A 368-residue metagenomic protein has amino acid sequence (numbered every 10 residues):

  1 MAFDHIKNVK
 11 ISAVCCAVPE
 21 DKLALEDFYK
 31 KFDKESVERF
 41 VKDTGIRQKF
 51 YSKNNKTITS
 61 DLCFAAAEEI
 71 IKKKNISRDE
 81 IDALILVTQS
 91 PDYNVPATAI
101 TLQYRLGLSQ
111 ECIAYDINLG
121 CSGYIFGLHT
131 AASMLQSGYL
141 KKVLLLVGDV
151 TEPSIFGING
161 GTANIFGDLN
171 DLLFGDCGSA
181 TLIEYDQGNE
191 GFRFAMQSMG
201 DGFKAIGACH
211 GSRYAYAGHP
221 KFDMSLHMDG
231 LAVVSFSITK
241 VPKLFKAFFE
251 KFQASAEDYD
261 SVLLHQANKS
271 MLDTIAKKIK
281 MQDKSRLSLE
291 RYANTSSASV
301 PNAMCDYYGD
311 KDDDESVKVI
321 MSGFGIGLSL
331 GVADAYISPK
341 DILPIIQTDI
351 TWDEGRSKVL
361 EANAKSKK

Functional and structural regions predicted by a protein language model:
M1-N54, N159-A232, A333-K368: Condensing-enzyme catalytic core mediating Claisen C-C bond formation in acyl metabolism
I11, N55-L119, I125, K251-L272: Conserved beta-ketoacyl condensing-enzyme motif
C15, V87, N118, V143-D149 (+2 more regions): Short beta-strand segments
K34-K42, Y93-G107, D149-G160, R213-H219 (+1 more regions): Acidic-glycine-rich active-site phosphate/pyrophosphate-binding loop
I46, I81-I85, R105-I117, G161-F166 (+1 more regions): Glycine/charged-rich beta-loop-alpha catalytic/anionic-binding loops adjacent to active sites
S60, F64-A67, S90-P91, S109 (+4 more regions): Claisen-condensing/thiolase-fold acyl-transfer catalytic domains that form or cleave C-C bonds in fatty acid
Q136-G175: Flexible, glycine-rich active-site loops centered on histidine and acidic residues that chelate a metal or position
I206, Y214-V262: Oxyanion-binding "anion nests"
